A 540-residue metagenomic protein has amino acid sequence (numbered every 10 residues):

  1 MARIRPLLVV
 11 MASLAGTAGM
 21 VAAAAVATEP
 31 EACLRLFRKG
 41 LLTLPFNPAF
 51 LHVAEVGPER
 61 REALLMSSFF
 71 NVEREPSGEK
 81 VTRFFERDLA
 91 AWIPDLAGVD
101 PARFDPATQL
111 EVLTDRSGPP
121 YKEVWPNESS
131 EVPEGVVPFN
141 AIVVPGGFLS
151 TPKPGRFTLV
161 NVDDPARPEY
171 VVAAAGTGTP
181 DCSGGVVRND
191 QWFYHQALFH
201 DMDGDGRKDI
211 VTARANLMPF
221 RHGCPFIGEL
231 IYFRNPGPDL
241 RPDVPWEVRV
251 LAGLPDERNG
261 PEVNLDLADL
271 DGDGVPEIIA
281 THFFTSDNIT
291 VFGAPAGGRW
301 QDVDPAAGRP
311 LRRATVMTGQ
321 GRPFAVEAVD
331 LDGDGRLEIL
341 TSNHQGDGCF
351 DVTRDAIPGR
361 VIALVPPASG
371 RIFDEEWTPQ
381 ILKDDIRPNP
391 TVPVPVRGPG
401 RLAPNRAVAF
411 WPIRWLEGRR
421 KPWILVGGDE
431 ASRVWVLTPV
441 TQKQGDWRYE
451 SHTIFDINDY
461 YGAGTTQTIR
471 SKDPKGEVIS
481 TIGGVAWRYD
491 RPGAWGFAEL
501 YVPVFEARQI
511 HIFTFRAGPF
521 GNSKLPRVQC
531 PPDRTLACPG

Functional and structural regions predicted by a protein language model:
M1, A18-A25: Plant-biased detector of terminal regions, especially N-terminal secretory signal peptides and adjacent cleavage-site
M1-M11: Bacterial N-terminal signal peptides that target proteins for export
V9-G19: Bacterial N-terminal signal peptides
A23-G540: Beta-propeller-forming repeat regions
